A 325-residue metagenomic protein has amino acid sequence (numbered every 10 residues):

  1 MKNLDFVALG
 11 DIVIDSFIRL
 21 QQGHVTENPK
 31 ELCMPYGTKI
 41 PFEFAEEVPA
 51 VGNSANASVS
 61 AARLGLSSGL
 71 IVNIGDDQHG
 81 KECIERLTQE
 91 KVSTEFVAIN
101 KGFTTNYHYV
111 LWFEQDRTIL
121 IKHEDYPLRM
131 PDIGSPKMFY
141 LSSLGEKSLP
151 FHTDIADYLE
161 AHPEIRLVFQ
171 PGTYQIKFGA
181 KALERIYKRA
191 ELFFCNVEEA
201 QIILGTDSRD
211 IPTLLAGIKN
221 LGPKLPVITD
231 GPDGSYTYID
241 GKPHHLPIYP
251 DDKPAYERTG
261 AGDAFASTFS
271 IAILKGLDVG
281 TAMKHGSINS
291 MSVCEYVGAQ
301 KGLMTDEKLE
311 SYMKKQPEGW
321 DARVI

Functional and structural regions predicted by a protein language model:
M1-G69, K81, R323-I325: Glycine-rich phosphate/adenosyl-contacting loop at the front of the ribokinase-like
M1-V7, Q22, I211-I325: Conserved phosphate-binding/catalytic region of the ribokinase-like
F6, D132, L183-I186: Structural alpha-helical scaffold elements that stabilize or flank donor/cofactor-binding regions in carbohydrate
D11-I12, L144, T173, A264: Active-site metal-binding loops of divalent metal-dependent hydrolases
S68, T94, L167, P226: Hydrophobic anchor at the start of a short beta-strand that flanks the dinucleotide cofactor-binding loop
R86-F103: A glycine-rich helix N-cap at a beta->alpha junction
E95-I99, Y107-P150: Conserved phosphate-binding/catalytic loop of the ribokinase/pfkB sugar-kinase fold
A156, E160-R166, Y174-H245: Conserved phosphate/ATP/ADP-binding segment of small-molecule kinases
